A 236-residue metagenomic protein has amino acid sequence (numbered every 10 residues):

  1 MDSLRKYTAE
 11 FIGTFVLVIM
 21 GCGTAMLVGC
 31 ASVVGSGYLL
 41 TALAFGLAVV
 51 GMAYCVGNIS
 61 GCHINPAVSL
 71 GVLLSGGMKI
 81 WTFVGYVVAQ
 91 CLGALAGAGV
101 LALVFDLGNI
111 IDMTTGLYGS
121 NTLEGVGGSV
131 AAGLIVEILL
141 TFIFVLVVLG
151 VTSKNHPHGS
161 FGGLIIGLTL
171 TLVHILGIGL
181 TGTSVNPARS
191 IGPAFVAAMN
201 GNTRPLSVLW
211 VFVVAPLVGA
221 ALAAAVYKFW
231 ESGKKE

Functional and structural regions predicted by a protein language model:
M1-E236: Membrane-interface helix-loop junctions and terminal tails of multi-pass membrane proteins
